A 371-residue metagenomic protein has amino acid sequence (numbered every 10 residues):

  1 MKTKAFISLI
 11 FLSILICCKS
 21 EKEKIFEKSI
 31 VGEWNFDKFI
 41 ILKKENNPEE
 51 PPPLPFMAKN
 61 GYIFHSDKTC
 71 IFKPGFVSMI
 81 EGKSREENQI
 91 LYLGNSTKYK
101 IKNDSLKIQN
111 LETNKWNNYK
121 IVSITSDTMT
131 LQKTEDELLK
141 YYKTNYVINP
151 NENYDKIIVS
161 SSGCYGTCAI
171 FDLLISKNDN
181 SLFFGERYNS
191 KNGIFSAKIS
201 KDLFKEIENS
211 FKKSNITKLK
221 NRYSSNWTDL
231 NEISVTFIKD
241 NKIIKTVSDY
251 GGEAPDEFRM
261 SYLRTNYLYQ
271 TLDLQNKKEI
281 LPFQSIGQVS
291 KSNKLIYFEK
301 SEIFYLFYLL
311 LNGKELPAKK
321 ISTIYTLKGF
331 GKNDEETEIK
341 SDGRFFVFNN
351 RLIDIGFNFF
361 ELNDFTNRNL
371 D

Functional and structural regions predicted by a protein language model:
M1-I30, W34: Bacterial Sec-dependent N-terminal signal peptides
K22-G32, F36, I101-N103, I108-Y165 (+2 more regions): Short, well-ordered, aromatic-rich surface patches in folded extracellular/luminal domains
F36-L42, I71-S78, S160: Generic short beta-strand segments
K38-K68, G166-K177, L295-E299: Short, solvent-exposed loop/hinge segments that bridge or flank secondary-structure elements
P51-I101, N178-S190, I194-K201, S301-P317: N-terminal glycine/threonine-rich, aromatic-flanked beta-hairpin/loop signature
P55-K59, Y92-G94, N114-N117, G166-D172 (+1 more regions): Short, surface-exposed coil-to-beta transition loops
I199-N231: Short, internal acidic amphipathic alpha-helical interface segments that mediate docking to partner proteins
